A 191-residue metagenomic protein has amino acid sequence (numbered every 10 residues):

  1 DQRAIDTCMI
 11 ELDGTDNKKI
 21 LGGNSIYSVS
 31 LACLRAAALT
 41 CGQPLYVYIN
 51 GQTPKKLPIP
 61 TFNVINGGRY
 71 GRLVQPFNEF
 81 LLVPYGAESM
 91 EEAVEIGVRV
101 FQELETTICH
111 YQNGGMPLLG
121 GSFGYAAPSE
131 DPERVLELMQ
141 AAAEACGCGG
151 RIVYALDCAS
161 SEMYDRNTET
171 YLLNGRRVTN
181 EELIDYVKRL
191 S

Functional and structural regions predicted by a protein language model:
D1-I5, L45-Y48, T106-Y125, A145-A155: Flexible, glycine/charged-enriched surface loops at secondary-structure junctions
D1-Q43, V94: Metal- or metallocofactor-binding catalytic centers and their adjacent structured scaffolds across diverse enzyme
I10-G14, A38-L39, Q43, N50 (+5 more regions): Generic secondary-structure signature for well-ordered alpha-helical cores
I26, S122-G124, C158-M163: Active-site beta-loop-alpha junctions enriched in small/polar residues
L31-L34, I59-P60, R69-N78, M163-L172: Short acidic, glycine/serine/threonine-rich loops at helix termini
K55-L118, F123: Mobile "lid/hinge" segments at catalytic clefts and subdomain interfaces of large enzymes
G114-M116, E133-S191: Catalytic core of soluble alpha/beta enzymes
